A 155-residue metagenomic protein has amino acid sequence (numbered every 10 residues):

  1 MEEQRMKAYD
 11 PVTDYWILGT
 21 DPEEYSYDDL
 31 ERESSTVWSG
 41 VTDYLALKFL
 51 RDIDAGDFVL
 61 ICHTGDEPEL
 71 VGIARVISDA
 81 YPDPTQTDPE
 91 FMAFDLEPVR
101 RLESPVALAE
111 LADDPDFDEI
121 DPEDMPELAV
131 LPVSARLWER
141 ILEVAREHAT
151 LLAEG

Functional and structural regions predicted by a protein language model:
M1-D54, A145-H148, G155: Compositionally biased, charged N-terminal/linker segments
D29, I53-D54, E69, T87-P89: Short glycine/proline-enriched turns and hinge-like loops at secondary-structure junctions
D29, P105-L111, L142-V144: Short, charged, solvent-exposed linker or helix-capping segments at domain edges/interfaces that act as flexible hinges
L60-I61, R75: Hydrophobic beta-strand signal
C62-P68: Short, charged beta-turn/beta-strand-edge "cap" motif at the junction between a beta-strand and an adjacent loop
V71-L131, A135: Aromatic- and Lys/Arg-enriched surface recognition patch
V133-G155: Charged phosphate-binding loop/patch that engages nucleotide di/tri-phosphates or the phosphate backbone of nucleic
